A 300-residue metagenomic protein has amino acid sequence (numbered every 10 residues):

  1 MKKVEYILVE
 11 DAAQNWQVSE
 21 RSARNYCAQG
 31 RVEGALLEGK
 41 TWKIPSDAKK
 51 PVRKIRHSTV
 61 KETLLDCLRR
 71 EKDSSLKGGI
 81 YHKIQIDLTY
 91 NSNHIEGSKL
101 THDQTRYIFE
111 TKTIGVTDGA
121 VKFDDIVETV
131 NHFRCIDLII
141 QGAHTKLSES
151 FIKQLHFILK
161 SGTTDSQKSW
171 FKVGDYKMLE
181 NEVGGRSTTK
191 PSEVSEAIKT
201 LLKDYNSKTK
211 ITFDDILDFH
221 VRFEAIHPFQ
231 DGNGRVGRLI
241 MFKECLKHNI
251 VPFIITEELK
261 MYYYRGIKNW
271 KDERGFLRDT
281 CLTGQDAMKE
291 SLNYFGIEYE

Functional and structural regions predicted by a protein language model:
M1-W16, E20-N25, Q29-V32, K40-E300: FIC/Doc superfamily catalytic core
